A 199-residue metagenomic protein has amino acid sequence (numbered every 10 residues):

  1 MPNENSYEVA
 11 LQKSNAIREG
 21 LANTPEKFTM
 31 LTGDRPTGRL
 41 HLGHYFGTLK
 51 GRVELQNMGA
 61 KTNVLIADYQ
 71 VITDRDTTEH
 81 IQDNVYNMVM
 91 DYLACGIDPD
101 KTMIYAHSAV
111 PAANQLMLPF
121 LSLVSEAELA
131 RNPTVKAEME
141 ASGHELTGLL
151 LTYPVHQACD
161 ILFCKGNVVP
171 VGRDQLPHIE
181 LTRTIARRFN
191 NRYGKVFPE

Functional and structural regions predicted by a protein language model:
P2-L31, P36-C159, T184: N-terminal Rossmann-like or analogous alpha/beta NTP/dinucleotide-binding catalytic cores that position adenine
K136-E199: Active-site cores that bind ATP or allylic diphosphates and position pyrophosphate for catalysis
